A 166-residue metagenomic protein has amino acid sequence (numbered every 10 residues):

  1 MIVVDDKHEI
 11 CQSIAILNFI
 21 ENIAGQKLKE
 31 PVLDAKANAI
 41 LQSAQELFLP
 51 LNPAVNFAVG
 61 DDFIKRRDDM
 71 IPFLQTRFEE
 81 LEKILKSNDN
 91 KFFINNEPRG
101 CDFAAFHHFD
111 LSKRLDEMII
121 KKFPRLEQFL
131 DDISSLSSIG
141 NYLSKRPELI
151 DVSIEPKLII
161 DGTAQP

Functional and structural regions predicted by a protein language model:
M1-T76, S87, I160-G162: GST-like domain detector, emphasizing the conserved glutathione-binding G-site in the N-terminal thioredoxin-like
I14, N52, L85, D116 (+1 more regions): Short, flexible helix/strand-to-coil boundary loops that buttress conserved ligand/catalytic motifs in alpha/beta
F19, I84, F129-D132: Alpha-helical recognition domains of nuclear gene-regulatory proteins
A37, F92-K122, L126-S135, G140-L143: GST superfamily/GST-like fold recognition
Q45, E82-I84, S134: Long, well-ordered core segments of solenoidal/helical folds
M70-R77, L81, H108, F129: Alpha-helical packing segments of well-folded alpha/beta enzyme cores
E82-I94: Hydrophobic alpha-helical bundle segments that form small-molecule/ligand-binding pockets
N141-P166: C-terminal helix/juxtamembrane-tail motif
